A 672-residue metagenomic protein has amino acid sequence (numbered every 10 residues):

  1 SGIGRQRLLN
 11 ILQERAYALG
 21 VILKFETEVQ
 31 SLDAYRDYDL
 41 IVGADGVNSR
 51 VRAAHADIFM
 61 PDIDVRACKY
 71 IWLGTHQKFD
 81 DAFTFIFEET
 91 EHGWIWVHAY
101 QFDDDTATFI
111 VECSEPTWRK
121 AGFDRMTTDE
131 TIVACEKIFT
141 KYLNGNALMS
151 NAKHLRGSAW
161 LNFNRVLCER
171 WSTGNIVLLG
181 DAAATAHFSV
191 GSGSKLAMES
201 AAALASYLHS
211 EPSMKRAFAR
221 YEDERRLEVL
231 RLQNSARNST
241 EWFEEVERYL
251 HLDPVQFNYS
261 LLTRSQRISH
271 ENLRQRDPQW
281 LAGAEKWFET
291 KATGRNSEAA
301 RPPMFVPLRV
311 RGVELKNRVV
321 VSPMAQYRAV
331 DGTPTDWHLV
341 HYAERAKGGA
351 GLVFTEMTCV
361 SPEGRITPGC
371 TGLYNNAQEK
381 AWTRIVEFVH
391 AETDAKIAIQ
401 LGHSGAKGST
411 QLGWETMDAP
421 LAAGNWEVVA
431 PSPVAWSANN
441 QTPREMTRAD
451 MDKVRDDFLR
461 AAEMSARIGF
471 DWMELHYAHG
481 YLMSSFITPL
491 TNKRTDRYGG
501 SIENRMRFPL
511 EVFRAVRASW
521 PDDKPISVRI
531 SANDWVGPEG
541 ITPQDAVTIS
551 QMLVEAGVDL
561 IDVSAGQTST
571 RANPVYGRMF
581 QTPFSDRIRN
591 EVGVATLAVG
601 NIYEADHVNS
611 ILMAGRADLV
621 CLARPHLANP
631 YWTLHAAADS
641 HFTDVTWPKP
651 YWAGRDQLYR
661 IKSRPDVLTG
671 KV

Functional and structural regions predicted by a protein language model:
S1-R15, L19, Q233: Active-site-adjacent segment of FAD-dependent monooxygenases/related oxidoreductases
E14, T27, Y35-F163, L167: Conserved FAD-binding catalytic core of PHBH/FMO-like flavoproteins
A16-V29: A conserved beta-strand/loop element that lines the FAD pocket in flavoprotein oxidoreductases
I22, D39-I41, V177, L352 (+1 more regions): Hydrophobic "anchor" residues on beta-strands that sit immediately upstream of conserved functional sites
S31-D33, L167, F584, H607: Short acidic active-site motifs
V42-G43, G157-N238, W242: Conserved mid-domain beta->alpha element of the FAD-binding
S206-R295: C-terminal helical "tail/cap" subdomain of flavin- and related membrane-associated enzymes
G283-V672: Flavin-dependent oxidoreductase catalytic cores
